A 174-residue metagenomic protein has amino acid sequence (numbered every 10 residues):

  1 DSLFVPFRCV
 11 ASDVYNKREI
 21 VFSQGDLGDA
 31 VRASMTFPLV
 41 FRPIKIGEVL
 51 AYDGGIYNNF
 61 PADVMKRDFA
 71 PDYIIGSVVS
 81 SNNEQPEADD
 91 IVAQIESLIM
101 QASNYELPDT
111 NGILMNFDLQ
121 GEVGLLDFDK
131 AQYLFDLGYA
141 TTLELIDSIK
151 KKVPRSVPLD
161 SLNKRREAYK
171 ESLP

Functional and structural regions predicted by a protein language model:
D1-P174: Patatin-like phospholipase
